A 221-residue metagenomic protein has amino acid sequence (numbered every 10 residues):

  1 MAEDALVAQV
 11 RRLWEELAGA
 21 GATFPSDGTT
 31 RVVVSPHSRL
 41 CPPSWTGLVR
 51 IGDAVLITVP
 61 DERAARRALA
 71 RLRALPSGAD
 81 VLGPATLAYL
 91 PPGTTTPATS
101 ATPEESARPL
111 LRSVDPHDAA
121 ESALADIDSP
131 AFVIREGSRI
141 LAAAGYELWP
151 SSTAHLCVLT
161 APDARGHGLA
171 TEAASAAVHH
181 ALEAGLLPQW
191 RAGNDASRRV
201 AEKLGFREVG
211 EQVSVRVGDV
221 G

Functional and structural regions predicted by a protein language model:
M1-A119: Acyl-donor-binding surface of acyltransferase catalytic domains
V55-T58, S152, A181-G193: Conserved GNAT acetyl-CoA-binding A-motif
V81-L90, R207-G221: Conserved catalytic-core motifs of GNAT/GCN5-like acyltransferases
D115-P130: Active-site rim helix/loop that mediates acceptor-substrate recognition in acyltransferases
D126-P130, I134-A161: A conserved beta-strand-loop-helix scaffold within acyl/acetyltransferase catalytic domains
L148, H179, Q189, L204 (+1 more regions): Catalytic core of nucleotide-sugar-dependent glycosyltransferases
L156, T160, G166-L182, R199-K203: Conserved acetyl-CoA-binding loop-helix of GNAT-fold acetyltransferases
G193-E211: Conserved active-site alpha-helix within GNAT-family acetyltransferase domains
